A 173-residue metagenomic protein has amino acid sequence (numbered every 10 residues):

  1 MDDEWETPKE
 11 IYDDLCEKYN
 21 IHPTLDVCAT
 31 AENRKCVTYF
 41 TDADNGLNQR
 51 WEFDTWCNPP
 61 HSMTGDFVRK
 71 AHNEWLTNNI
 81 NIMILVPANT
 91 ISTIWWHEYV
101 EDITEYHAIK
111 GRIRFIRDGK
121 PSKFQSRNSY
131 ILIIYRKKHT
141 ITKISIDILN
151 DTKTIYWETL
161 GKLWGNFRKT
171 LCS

Functional and structural regions predicted by a protein language model:
M1-S173: Class I S-adenosyl-L-methionine-dependent methyltransferase catalytic core
